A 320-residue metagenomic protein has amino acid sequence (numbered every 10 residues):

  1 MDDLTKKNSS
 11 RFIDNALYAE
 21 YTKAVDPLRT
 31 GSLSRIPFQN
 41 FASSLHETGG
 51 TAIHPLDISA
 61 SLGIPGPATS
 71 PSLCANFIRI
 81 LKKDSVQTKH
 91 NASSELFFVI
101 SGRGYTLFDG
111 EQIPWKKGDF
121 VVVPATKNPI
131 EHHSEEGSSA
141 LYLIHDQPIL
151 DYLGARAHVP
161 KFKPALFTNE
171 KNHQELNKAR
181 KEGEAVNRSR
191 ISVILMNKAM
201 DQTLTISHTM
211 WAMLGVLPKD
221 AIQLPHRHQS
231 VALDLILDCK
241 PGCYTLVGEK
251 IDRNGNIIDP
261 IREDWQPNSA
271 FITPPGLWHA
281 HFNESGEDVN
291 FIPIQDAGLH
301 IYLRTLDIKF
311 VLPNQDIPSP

Functional and structural regions predicted by a protein language model:
M1-S70, G154-L214, L224, I317-P320: A short, N-terminal "cap"/entry segment at the start of jelly-roll beta-barrel domains of the cupin/DSBH fold
S43-T51, D57-S72, Q87-R103, L107-Q112: Extended, compositionally biased flexible segments
H54-P65, L73-N91, M213-V231, L277: Conserved short histidine dyad/triad with adjacent acidic residue
L81, P114-E136, I144-Q147, R262-S285 (+1 more regions): Conserved metal-binding segment of the jelly-roll/cupin
L81-K117, I236-P267, T305: A short beta-strand-loop-beta hairpin characteristic of the jelly-roll/cupin
E135-K181, E284-P320: Double-stranded beta-helix
Q174-M196, S207, C239-F271: Double-stranded beta-helix
T245-D259, E263, S269-G276, F282-N283 (+3 more regions): Active-site pocket scaffolds in enzymes
